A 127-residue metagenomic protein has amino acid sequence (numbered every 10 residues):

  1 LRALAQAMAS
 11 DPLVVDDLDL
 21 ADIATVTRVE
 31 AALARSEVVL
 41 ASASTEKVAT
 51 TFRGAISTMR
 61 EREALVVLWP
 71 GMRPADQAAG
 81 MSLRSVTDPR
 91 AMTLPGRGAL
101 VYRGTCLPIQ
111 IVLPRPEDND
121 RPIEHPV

Functional and structural regions predicted by a protein language model:
L1-V26, V38-S42: Conserved P-loop NTPase "ATPase switch" module shared by AAA+ and STAND
S10, S42, T50-V127: Phosphate-binding and hydrolysis-coupling loops of NTP-dependent motor/remodeling domains
L18-T25, T45-T50, M72-P74: Short acidic, S/G/P-rich loop/turn micro-motifs used as interaction or catalytic elements
A21-R35, R53-I56: Conserved Walker B catalytic segment
R35-S36, R62: Structured helix-beta-strand junction loops
